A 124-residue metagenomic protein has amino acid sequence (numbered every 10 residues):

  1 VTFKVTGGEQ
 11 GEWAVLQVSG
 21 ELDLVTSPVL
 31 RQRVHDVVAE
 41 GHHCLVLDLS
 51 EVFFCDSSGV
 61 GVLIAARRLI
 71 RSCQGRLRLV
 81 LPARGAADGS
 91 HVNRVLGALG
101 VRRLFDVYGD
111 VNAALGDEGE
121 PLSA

Functional and structural regions predicted by a protein language model:
V1-F53, A65-A124: STAS-like cytosolic regulatory interaction modules
S58-G59: Helical "lid/switch" subdomain of P-loop NTPase nucleotide-binding domains
